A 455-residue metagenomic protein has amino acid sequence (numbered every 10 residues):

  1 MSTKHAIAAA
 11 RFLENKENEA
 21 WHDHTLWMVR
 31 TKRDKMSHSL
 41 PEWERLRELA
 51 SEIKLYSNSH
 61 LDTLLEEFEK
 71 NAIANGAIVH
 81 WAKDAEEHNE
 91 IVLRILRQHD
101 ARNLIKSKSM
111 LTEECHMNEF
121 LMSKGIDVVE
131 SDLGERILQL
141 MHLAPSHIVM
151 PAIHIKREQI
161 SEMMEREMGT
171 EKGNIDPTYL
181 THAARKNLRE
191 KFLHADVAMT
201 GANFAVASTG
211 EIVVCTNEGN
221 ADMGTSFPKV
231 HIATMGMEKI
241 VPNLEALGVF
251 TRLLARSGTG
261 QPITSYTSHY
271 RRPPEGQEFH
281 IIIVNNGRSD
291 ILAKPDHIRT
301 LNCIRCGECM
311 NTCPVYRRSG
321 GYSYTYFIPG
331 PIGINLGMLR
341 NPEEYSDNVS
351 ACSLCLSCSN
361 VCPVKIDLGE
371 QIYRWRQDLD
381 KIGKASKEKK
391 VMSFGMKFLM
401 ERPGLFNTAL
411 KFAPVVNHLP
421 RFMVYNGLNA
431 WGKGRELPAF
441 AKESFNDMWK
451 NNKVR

Functional and structural regions predicted by a protein language model:
M1-D296: The feature marks the mature, well-folded catalytic cores of soluble enzymes
S2-L26, S39, M392-R455: Intrinsic disorder at enzyme termini
H60, D132, K156, I175-P177 (+7 more regions): Secondary-structure junction/capping motif
E67, N71, N75, I91-I95 (+11 more regions): Generic, well-ordered alpha-helical scaffold segments in large soluble proteins
E211, E308, P331-I334: Gly/Ser/Thr-rich helix-start
Y266, P274-T300, V315-F422, K433: Ferredoxin-type iron-sulfur electron-transfer modules in oxidoreductases and energy-metabolism complexes
C303: Short Cys/His-rich zinc-binding micro-motifs
C306-M310, C355: Extended amphipathic alpha-helical segments enriched in small hydrophobics
